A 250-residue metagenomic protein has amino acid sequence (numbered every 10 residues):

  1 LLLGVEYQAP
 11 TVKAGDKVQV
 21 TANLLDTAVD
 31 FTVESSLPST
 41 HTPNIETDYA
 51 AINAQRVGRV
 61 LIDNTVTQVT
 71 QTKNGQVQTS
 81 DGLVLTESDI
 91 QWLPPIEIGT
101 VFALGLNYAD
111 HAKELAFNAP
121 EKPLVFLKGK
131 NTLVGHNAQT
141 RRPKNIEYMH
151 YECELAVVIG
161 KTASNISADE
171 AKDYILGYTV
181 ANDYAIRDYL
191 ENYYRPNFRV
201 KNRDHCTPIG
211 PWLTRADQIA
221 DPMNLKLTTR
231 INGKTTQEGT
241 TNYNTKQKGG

Functional and structural regions predicted by a protein language model:
L1-D48, H111, R187-G250: Catalytic-pocket segment enriched in acidic/His residues
Q19-L25, A119-H136, Y151: Structural signature of FAD isoalloxazine-binding scaffolds in flavoprotein oxidoreductases
S39-P123, D217-A220, T228: N-terminal non-catalytic cap/leader segment that marks the start of a structured domain
L85-I90, H111, A119-P120, V134-I146 (+1 more regions): Short acidic (Asp/Glu) patches
C153-L155: Ligand-binding beta-strand-loop-alpha-helix segment within the catalytic cores of soluble metabolic enzymes
S164-T179: N-terminal accessory regions of nucleic-acid-interacting proteins
